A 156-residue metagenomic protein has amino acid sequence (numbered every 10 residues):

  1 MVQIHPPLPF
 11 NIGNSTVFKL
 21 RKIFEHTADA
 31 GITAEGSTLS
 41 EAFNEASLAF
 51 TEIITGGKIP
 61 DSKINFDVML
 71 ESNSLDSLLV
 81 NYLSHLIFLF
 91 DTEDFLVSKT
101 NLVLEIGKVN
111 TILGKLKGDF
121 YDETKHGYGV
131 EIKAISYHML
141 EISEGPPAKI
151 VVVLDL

Functional and structural regions predicted by a protein language model:
M1-I4: Short, positively charged low-complexity motifs
G13-L156: Intrinsically disordered, low-complexity regions
